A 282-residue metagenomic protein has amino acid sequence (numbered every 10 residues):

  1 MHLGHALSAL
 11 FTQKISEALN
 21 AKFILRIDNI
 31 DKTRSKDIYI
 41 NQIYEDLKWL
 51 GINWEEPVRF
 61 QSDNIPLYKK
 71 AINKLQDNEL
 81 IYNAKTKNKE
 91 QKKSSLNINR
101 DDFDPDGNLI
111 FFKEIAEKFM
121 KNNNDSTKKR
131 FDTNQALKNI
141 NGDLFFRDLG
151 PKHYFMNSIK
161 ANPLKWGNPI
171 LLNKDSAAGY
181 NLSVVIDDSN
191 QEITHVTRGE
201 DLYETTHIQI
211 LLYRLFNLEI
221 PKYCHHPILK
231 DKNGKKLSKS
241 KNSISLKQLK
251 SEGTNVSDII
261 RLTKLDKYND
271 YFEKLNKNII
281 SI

Functional and structural regions predicted by a protein language model:
M1, D175, G253-N255: Structural motif
M1-L96, S189, E200-L218: N-terminal Rossmann-like or analogous alpha/beta NTP/dinucleotide-binding catalytic cores that position adenine
D31-N41, D231-K235, I280-I282: Short, mixed-charge aromatic SLiMs
S62-N78, F103-K113, L265-I279: Short secondary-structure transition/capping segments
Q76-K87, F146-F155, D270-I282: A short, terminal or domain-edge coil/loop segment
K89-L237, S245-K250: Active-site cores that bind ATP or allylic diphosphates and position pyrophosphate for catalysis
N233-I282: Conserved catalytic-core subdomain
